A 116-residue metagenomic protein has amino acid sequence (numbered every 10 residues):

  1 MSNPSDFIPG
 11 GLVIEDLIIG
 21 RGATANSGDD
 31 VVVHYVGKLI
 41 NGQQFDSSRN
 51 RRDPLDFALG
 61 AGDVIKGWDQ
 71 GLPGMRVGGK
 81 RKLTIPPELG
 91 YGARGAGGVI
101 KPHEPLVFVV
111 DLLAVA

Functional and structural regions predicted by a protein language model:
M1-A116: Cross-family detector of peptidyl-prolyl cis-trans isomerase
